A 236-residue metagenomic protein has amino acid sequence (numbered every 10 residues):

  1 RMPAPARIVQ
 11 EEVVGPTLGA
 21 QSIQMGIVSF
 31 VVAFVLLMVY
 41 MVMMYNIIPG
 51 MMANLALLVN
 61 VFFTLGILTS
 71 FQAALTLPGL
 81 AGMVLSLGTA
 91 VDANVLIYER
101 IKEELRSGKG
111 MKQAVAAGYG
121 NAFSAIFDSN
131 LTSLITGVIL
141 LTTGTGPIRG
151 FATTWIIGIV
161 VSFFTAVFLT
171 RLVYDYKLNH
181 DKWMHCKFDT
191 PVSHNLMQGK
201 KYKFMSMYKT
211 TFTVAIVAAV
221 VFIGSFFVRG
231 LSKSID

Functional and structural regions predicted by a protein language model:
R1-V14, Q21-S22, G26, D236: Extracytoplasmic
A20-L75, T142-G146: Interfacial segments of transmembrane alpha-helices in multi-pass membrane proteins
G50-Q72, M83-A90, F151-A166, A219: Small-residue-enriched core segments of transmembrane alpha-helices in multipass membrane transport and channel
S70-A74, T136-T153, R229-G230: Transmembrane helix-loop junctions at the membrane interface of multipass transporters and ion channels
L85-R106, I126, F163-L169: Short helical (or helix-break) motifs at transmembrane helix termini and adjacent helical loops in multi-pass membrane
L105-L131: Helix-loop junctions and hydrophobic alpha-helical segments within the transmembrane domains of large membrane
F168-S225: Interfacial helix-loop-helix hairpins and adjacent transmembrane helices of multi-pass alpha-helical membrane proteins
G224-I235: Aromatic-capped interface at the extracytoplasmic side of an N-terminal signal-anchor transmembrane helix
